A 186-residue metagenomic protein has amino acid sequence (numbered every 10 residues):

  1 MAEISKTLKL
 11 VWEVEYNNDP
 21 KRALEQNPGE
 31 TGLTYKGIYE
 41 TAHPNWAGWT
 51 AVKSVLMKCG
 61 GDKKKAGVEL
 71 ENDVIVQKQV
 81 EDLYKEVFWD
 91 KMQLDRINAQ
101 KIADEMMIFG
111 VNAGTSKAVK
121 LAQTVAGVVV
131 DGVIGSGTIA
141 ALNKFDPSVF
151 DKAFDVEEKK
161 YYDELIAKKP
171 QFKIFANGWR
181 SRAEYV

Functional and structural regions predicted by a protein language model:
M1-V186: Cell-wall polysaccharide-cleaving catalytic domain and substrate-binding groove, primarily in peptidoglycan/chitin
